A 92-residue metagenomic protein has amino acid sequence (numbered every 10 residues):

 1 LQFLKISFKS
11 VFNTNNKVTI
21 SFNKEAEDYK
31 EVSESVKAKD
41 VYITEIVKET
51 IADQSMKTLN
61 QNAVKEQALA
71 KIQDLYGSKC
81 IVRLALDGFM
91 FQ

Functional and structural regions predicted by a protein language model:
L1, K30, E34, A38 (+2 more regions): Short, well-ordered helical secondary-structure segments
L1-F3, V11-K17, K79-L86: Extracytoplasmic
L4-K5, M90: Short, solvent-exposed loop/turn elements at beta->coil junctions and helix N-caps that rim active or binding pockets
K5, E34, Y42, Q67 (+1 more regions): Residue-level signal for the start and early helices of compact helical domains
F8-L59: Amphipathic, interface-forming alpha-helical segments with heptad-repeat character
D53-Q92: Amphipathic, coiled-coil-like alpha-helical scaffolding segments used for oligomerization/assembly
